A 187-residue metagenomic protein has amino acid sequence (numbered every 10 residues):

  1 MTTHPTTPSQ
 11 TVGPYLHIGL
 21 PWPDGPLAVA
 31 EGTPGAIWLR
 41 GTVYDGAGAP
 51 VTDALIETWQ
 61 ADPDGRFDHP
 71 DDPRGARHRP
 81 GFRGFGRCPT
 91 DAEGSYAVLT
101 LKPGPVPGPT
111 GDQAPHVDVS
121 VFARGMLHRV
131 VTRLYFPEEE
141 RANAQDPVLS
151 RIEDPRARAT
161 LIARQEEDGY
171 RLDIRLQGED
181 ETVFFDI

Functional and structural regions predicted by a protein language model:
M1-I187: Beta-strand-dominated extracellular/periplasmic modules and repeats in secreted or surface-exposed proteins
